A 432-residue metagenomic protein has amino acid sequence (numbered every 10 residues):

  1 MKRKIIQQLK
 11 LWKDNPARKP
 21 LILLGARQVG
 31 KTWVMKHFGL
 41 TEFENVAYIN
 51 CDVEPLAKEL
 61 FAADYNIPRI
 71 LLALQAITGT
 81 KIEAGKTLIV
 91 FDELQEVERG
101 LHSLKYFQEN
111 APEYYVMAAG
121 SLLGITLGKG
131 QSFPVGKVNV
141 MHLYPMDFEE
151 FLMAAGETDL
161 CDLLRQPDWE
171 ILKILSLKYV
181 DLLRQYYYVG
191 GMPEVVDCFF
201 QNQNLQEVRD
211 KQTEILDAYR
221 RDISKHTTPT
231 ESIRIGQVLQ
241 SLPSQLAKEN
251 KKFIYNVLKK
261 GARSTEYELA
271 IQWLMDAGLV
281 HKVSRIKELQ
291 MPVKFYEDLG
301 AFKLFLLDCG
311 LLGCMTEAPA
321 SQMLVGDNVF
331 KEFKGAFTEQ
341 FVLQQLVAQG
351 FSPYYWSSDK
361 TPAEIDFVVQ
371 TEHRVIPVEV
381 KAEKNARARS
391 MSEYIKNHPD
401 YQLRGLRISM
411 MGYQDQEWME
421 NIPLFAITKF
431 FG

Functional and structural regions predicted by a protein language model:
M1-D14: N-terminal pre-Walker A segment at the start of P-loop NTPase domains
K13-L21, Q28, H37-T41, T80 (+1 more regions): A cross-kingdom feature that marks ATP-driven nucleic-acid transaction machinery
K31: Conserved lysine of the Walker
V53-A84: Short glycine-rich substrate-engagement loop in P-loop NTPases that contacts/grips substrate
I82-R99: Conserved P-loop NTPase "ATPase switch" module shared by AAA+ and STAND
V90, Y115-S121, H142: Structural recognition of the conserved hydrophobic beta-strand(s) that form the central parallel beta-sheet of P-loop
G124-V140, L152-E157: Short regulatory helix/loop adjacent to the ATP-binding pocket of P-loop NTPases
M153-Q344, S352-K360: Interdomain hinge/linker elements that couple catalytic modules in large macromolecular machines
